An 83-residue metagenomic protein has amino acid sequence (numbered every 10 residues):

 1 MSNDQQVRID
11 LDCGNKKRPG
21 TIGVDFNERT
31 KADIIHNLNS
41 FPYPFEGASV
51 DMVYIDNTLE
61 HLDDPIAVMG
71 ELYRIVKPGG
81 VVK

Functional and structural regions predicted by a protein language model:
D4-Q5, V50, G79: A general structural motif
Q5-R18: Conserved class I S-adenosyl-L-methionine
G23-V24: Conserved SAM-binding motif I beta-strand of class I
N27: Conserved SAM/SAH-binding beta-strand->alpha-helix loop
H36-V53: A short acidic, Gly/Pro-enriched loop at the edge of an enzyme's catalytic core that lines a small-molecule cofactor
D51-D64: A short SAM/SAH-binding and catalytic strip from SAM-dependent methyltransferases
I66-V81: A short glycine-rich, Lys/Arg-flanked "PGG" loop and its adjoining helix->strand segment in the class I
